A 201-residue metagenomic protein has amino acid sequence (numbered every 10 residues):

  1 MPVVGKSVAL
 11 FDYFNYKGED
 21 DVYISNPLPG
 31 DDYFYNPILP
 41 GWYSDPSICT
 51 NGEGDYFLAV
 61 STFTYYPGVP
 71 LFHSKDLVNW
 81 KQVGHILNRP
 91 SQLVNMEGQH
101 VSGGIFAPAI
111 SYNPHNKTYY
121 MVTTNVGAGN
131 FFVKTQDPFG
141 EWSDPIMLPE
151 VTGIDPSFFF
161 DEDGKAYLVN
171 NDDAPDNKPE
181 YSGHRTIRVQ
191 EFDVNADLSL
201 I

Functional and structural regions predicted by a protein language model:
M1-I201: Carbohydrate-active catalytic/glycan-binding domains of CAZyme proteins, especially the secreted or lumenal ectodomains
